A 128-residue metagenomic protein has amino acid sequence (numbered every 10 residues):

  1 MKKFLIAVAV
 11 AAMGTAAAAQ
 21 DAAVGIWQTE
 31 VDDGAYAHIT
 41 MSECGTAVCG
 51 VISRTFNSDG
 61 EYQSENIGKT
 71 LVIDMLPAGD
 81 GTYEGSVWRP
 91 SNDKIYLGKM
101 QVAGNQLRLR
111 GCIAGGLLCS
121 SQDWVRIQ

Functional and structural regions predicted by a protein language model:
F4-M13: Sec-dependent N-terminal signal peptides
M13-Q20: Sec/Tat signal peptide C-region and signal peptidase I cleavage site
A23-S91, I95-Y96: Central antiparallel beta-sheet cores of small beta-barrel/beta-sandwich binding domains
L97-A103, L107-S120: Short, exposed beta-strand-loop hairpins at the edges of beta-sheets in extracellular/periplasmic proteins
I127-Q128: Short, solvent-exposed mixed-charge patches
